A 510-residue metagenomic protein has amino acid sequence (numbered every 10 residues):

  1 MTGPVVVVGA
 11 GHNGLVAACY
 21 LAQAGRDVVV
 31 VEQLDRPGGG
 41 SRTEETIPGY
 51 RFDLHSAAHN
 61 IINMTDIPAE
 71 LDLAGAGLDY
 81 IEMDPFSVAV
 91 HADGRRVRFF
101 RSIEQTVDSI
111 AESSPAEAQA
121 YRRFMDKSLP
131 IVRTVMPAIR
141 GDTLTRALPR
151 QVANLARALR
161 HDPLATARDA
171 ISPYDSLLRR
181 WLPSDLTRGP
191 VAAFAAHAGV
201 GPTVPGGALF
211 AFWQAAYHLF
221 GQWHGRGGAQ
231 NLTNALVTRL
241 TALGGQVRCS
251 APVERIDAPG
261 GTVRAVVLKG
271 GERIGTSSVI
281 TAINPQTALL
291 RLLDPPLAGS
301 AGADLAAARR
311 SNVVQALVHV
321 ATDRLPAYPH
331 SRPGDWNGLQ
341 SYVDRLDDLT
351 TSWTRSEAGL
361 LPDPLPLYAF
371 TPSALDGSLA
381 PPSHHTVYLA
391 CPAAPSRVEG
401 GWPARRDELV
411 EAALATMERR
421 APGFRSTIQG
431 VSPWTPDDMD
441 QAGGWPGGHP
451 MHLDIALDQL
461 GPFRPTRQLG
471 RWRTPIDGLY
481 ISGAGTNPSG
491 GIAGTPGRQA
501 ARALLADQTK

Functional and structural regions predicted by a protein language model:
G3-R140: N-terminal glycine-rich phosphate/pyrophosphate-binding loop and immediately adjacent elements
S56, A484-L505: A conserved FAD-binding loop/helix module that cradles the flavin
A92-P205: Rossmann-like flavin
S114, L325-P326, G359-P364, W402-Q441: Flavin-binding catalytic cores
V152-A165, G201-A235: Helix-loop-beta segment of a Rossmann-like dinucleotide-binding subdomain
S184-A198, P362-F370, G423-N487: A glycine-rich dinucleotide-binding beta-alpha-beta segment and adjacent secondary-structure elements that constitute
W213-V263: Helical element adjacent to the flavin cofactor pocket in flavoenzyme catalytic cores
P252-A380: Mid-domain catalytic core of redox enzymes that form a hydrophobic substrate pocket/lid adjacent to a catalytic redox
